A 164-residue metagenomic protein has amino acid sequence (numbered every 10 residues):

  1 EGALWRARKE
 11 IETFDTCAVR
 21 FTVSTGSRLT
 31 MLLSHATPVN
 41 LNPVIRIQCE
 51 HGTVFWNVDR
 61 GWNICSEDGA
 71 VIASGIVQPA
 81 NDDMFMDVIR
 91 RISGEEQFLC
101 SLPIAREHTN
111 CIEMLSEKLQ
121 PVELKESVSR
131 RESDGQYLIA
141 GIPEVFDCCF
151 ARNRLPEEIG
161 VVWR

Functional and structural regions predicted by a protein language model:
E1-N42, R46, P103-N110: Rossmann-like dinucleotide-binding domain that binds NAD(P)(H)
F21-T25, C49, I64-A70: Short acidic, glycine-rich loop/turn motifs
L32, N57-V58: Short linear motifs in exposed loops
A36-P38, W62-N63, A70-V71: Short, surface-exposed beta-strand-loop junctions and turns on beta-sheet-rich folds
D59-S66, G75-M84, V88-I89: Catalytic cores of nucleotide-enabled group-transfer and carboxylate-activating enzymes in metabolic and assembly-line
A73-P79, E96-L99: Short, contiguous acidic/charged loop-to-helix segments that flank catalytic cores in large enzymes
R91-R164: C-terminal helix-rich "cap/oligomerization" subdomain common to oxidoreductases
